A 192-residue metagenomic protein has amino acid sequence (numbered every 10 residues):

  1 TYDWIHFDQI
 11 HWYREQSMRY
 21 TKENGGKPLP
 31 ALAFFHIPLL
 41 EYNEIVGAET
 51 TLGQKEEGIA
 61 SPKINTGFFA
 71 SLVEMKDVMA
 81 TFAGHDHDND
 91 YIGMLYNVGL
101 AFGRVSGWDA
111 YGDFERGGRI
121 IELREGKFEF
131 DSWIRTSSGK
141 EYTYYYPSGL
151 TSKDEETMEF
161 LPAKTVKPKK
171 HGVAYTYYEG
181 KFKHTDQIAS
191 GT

Functional and structural regions predicted by a protein language model:
T1-D3, R116, G149-S152, K183-G191: Short, polar loop/linker segments at the starts of domains and inter-domain junctions
Y2-D90: His/acidic metal-ligating clusters that form di-metal
W12, F34, G118-I120, Y175-Y177: Conserved hydrophobic/aromatic beta-strand scaffold that supports enzyme active sites
Y42-E44, D109-Y111, T143, K183-Q187: Short, solvent-exposed loop/turn elements at domain surfaces
F68-V73, N89-P162: Binuclear metal-dependent phosphoesterase catalytic core
A80-A83, I121, T192: Conserved catalytic-core segments centered on acid/base and nucleophilic motifs
F82-H85, I134-S137, Y178: Acidic carboxylate-rich catalytic motifs and surrounding loops in phosphoryl-/glycosyl-chemistry enzymes
P162-G191: Extracellular/secretory pathway-exposed regions associated with glycan biology
